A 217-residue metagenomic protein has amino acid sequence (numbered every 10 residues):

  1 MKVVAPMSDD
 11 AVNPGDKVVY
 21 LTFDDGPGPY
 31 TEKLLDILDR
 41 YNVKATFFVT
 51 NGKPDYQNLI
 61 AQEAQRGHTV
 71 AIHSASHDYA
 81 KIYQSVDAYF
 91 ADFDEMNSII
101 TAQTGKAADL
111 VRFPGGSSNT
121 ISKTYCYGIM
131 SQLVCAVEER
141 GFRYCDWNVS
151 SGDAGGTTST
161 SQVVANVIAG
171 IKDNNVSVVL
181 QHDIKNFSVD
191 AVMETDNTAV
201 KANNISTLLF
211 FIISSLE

Functional and structural regions predicted by a protein language model:
M1-A107: Active-site beta->alpha N-cap acidic-glycine motif
P6-N13, Y41-A45, K53-D55, N186-E217: C-terminal domain-boundary segment and adjacent tail
D39, A64, E138, V200-K201: Anion (oxyanion) recognition and catalysis
F47, I72, D146, L209-F210: A structural preference for short, hydrophobic beta-strand core positions in alpha/beta folds
D55, H77-A199: Catalytic domains of cell-wall/extracellular-matrix polysaccharide-remodeling enzymes, centered on de-N-acetylation
